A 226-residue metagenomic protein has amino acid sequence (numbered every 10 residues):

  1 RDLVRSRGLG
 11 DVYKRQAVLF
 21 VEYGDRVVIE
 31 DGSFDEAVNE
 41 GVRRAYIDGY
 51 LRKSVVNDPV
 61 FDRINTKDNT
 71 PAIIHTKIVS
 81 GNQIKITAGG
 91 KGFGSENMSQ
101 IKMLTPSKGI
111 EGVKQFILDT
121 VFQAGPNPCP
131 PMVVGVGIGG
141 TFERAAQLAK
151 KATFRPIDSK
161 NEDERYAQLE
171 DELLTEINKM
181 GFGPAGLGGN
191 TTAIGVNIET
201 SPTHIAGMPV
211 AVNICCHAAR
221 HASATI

Functional and structural regions predicted by a protein language model:
D2-Y13: Short, small-residue-biased leader/transition segments that mark boundaries at the very start of proteins
D11, I47-F61, Q123-G135, K160-A167 (+1 more regions): Flexible, glycine/charged-enriched surface loops at secondary-structure junctions
V12, G181, I198-M208, I214-H221: Active-site loops and adjacent core secondary-structure elements that bind or stabilize anionic groups
A17-N82, T87: A generic, well-ordered mixed alpha/beta core segment in the N-terminal half of proteins
L19, V27, E36, A45 (+1 more regions): Conserved mixed alpha/beta catalytic, RNA-binding, or beta-rich assembly cores of soluble enzyme, regulatory
V60-N65, P71-V79, V121-P126, F182-L187 (+1 more regions): A generic local secondary-structure boundary/capping motif
I78, A88-G92, I138, V196-T200 (+1 more regions): Short, structured patches in soluble enzyme cores that scaffold and shape functional sites
R144-M180: Catalytic or ion-translocation cores adjacent to nucleophile or general acid/base/metal-coordination motifs in diverse
